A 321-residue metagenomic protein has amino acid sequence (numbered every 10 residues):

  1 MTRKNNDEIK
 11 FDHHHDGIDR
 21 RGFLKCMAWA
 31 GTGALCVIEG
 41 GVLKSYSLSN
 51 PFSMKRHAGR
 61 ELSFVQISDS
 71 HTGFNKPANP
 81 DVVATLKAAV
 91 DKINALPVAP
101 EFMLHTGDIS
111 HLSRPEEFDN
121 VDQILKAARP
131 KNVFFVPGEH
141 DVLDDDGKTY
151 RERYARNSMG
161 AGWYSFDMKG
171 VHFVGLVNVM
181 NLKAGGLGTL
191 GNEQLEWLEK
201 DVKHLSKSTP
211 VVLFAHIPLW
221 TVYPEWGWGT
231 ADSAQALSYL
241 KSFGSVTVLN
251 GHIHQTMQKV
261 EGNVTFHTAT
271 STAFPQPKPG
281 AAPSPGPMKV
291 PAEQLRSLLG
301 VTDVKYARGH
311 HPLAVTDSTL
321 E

Functional and structural regions predicted by a protein language model:
M1-D19: N-terminal secretory signal peptides
F11-D12, C26, L43-D119: N-terminal active-site segment of His-dependent metallophosphoesterases
D19-V42: N-terminal export leaders
L48-F52, R56, R114-P210, D232-T247 (+1 more regions): Extended active-site neighborhood of metal-dependent phosphoesterases/phosphodiesterases
I67-S68, M103-G107, F134-E139, F214-A215 (+2 more regions): Active-site neighborhood of phospho(di)ester-bond hydrolases with catalytic His/Asp-centered motifs
F74-K76, I109-S110, V179-L190, W220-E225: Surface-exposed cleft-lining segments at the edges of enzyme active sites
V177-N178, F214-L219, G251-I253, S318: Short, well-ordered beta-to-alpha junction loops that form the rim of enzyme active sites and present histidine/acidic
S206-V222: Short acidic, glycine-rich surface-loop motifs adjacent to enzyme active sites
